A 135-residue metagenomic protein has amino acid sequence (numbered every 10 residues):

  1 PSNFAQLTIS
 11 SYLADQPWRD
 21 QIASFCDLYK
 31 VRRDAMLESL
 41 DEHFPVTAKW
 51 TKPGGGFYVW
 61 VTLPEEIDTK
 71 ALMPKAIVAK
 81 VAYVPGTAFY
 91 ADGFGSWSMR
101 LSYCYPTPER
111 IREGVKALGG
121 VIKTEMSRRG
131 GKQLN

Functional and structural regions predicted by a protein language model:
P1-N135: PLP-dependent class I/II
